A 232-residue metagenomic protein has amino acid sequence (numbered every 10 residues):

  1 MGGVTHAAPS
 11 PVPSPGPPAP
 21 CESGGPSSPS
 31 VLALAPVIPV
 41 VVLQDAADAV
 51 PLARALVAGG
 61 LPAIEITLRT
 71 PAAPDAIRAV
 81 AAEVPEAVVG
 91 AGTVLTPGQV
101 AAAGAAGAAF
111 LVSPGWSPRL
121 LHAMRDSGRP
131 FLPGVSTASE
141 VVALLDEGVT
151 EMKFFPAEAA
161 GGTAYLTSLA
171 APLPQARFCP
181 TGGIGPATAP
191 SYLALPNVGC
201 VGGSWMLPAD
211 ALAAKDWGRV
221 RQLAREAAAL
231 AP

Functional and structural regions predicted by a protein language model:
G2-A109, D126, Q175, P186-A187 (+2 more regions): Conserved N-terminal beta1-alpha1 strand-loop-helix module at the mouth
V42-Q44, T70, A91-P97, S113-S117 (+3 more regions): Glycine-rich beta-to-alpha transition loops that act as phosphate-gripper elements at the mouths of alpha/beta enzyme
L61-I66, G104-A109, R125-S127, T137 (+3 more regions): Glycine/Thr-rich beta-alpha phosphate-binding loop at enzyme active sites
A76, G98-Q99, R119-L120, S139-E140 (+2 more regions): Short acidic active-site motifs
A87-A91, A109-G115, P130-G134, T150-P156 (+2 more regions): Short hydrophobic/aromatic-enriched beta-strand-loop microsegments
F110-L120, K153-T163, N197-R219: Glycine-rich phosphate-binding active-site loops on the catalytic face of alpha/beta enzymes
A164-T167, A171-G185: Shared catalytic-loop signature of beta/alpha-barrel
G183-T188, W205-L207: Glycine-rich beta-alpha junction loops
